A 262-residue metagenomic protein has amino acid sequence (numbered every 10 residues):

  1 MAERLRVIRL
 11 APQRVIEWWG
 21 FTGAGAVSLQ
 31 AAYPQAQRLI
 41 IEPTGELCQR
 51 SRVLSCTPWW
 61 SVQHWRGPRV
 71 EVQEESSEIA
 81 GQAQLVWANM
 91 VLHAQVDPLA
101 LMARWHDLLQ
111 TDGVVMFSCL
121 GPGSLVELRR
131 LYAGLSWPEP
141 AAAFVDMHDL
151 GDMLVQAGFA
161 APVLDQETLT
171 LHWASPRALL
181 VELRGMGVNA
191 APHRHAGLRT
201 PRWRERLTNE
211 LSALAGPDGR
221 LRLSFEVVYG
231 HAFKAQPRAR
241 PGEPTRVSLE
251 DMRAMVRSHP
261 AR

Functional and structural regions predicted by a protein language model:
E3-R6, L10-I79, A100: Class I SAM-dependent methyltransferase SAM/SAH-binding core
R6, R177-R262: C-terminal lobe and adjacent flexible extensions of AdoMet/dcAdoMet transferase-like proteins
L10, V96, Q110: Short conserved AdoMet
T44-E46, L92, C119-G123: Short glycine-enriched loops at secondary-structure junctions
I79-A80, W105, P138, G216: Catalytic cores of nucleotide-enabled group-transfer and carboxylate-activating enzymes in metabolic and assembly-line
A83-L99, A103, C119: A short SAM/SAH-binding and catalytic strip from SAM-dependent methyltransferases
L99-V114: A short glycine-rich, Lys/Arg-flanked "PGG" loop and its adjoining helix->strand segment in the class I
M116-A178, M186-T200: Conserved catalytic/acceptor-binding region of the Class I
